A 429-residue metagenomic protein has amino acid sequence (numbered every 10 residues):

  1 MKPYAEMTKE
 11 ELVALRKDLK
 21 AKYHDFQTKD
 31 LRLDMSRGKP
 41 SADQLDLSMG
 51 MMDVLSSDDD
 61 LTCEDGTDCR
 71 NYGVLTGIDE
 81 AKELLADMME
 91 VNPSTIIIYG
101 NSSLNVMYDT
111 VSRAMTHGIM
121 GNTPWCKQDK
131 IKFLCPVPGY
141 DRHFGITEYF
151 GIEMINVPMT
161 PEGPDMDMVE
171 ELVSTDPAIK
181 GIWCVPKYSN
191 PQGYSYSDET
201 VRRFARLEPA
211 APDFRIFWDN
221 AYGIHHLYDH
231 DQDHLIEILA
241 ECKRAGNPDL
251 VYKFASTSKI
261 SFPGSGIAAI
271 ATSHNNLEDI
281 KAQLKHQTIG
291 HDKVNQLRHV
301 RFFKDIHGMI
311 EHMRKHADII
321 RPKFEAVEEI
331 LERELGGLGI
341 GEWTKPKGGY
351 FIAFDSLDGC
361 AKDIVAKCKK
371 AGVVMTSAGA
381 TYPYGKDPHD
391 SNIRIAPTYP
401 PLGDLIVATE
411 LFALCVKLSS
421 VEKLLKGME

Functional and structural regions predicted by a protein language model:
K2-T76, E80-D87, K370-V373: N-terminal "arm"/small-domain region of PLP-dependent enzymes with the aminotransferase-like
G38-A42, S103-L104, G139-D141, E162 (+8 more regions): Short, solvent-exposed loop/turn segments at secondary-structure junctions
T67-P212, G223-G246, A361, A413-E429: Conserved core of the PLP fold type I
A240-R321, E334, V421: Conserved core segment of the aminotransferase class I/II
R314-E328, I340-D355: Conserved glycine-rich beta-strand-loop-beta hairpin in the small C-terminal domain of fold type I
A353-G359, M375-C415: Conserved PLP-binding active-site segment of the aspartate aminotransferase-like
I364-K370, A408-A413: Short amphipathic alpha-helices in soluble, non-transmembrane regions that often serve as interface/regulatory elements
